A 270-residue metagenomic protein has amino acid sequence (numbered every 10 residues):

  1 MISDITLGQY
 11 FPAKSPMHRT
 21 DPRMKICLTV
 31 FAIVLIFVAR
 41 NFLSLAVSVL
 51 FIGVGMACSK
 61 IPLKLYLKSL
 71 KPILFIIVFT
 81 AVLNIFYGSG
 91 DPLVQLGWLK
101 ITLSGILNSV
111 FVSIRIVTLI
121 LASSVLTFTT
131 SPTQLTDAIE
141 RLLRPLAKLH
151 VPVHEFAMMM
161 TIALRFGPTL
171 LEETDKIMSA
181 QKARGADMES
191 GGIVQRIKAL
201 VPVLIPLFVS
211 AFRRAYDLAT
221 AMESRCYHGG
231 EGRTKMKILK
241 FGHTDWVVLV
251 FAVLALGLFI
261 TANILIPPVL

Functional and structural regions predicted by a protein language model:
M1-F42, S48-S59, R141-R144, K148-V151 (+3 more regions): Transmembrane alpha-helix interface motif
K25-I26, K64-L74, D245-V248: Alpha-helical transmembrane segments and their helix-start/interface "positive-inside/aromatic belt" motifs in integral
N41, L45, K60-K64, G88-L96 (+2 more regions): Transmembrane helix-loop junctions in multipass membrane proteins, especially transporters and channels
L50-A57, L70-V78: Small-residue-enriched core segments of transmembrane alpha-helices in multipass membrane transport and channel
I73-A186: Juxtamembrane/interface alpha-helical elements of multi-pass membrane proteins
